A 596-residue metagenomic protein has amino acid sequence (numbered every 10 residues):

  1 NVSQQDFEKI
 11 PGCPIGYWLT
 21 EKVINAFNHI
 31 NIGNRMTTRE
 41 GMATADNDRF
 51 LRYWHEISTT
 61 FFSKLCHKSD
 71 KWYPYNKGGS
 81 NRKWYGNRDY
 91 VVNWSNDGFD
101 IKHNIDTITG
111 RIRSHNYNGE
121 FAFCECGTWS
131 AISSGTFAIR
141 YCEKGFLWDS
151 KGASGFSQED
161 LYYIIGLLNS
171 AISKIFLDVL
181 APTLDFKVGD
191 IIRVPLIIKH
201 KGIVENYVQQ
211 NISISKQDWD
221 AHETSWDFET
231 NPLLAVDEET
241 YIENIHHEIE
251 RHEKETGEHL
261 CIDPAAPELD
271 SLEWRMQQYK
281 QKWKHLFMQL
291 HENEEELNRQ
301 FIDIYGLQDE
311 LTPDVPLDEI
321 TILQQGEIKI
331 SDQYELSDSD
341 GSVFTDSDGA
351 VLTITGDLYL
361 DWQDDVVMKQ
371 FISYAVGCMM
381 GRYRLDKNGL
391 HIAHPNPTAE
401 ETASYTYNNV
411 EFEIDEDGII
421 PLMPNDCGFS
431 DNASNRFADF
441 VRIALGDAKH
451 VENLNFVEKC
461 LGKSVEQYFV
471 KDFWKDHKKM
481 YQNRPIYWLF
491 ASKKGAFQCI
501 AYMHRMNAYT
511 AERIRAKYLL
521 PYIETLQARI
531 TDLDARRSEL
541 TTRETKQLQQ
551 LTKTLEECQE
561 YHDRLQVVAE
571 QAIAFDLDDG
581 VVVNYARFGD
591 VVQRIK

Functional and structural regions predicted by a protein language model:
N1-S157, N206, T224, H259-C261 (+8 more regions): Polyanion-binding catalytic cores of nucleic-acid enzymes and NTP/SAM-utilizing transferases
N47-D48, S69, G78, N87-V91 (+11 more regions): Alpha-helix initiation and N-capping motif
E56, S170-K174, Q210-Q217, L307-E310 (+1 more regions): Short, well-ordered loop/turn and helix-capping segments at boundaries between secondary-structure elements and domains
V92-K102, F146-L147, T183, N211 (+4 more regions): Active/binding-pocket-proximal capping segment
C124, S130-R193, H200-I214: Basic, amphipathic alpha-helical recognition segments used for DNA target recognition
S170, G202-S213, Q217-T240: Amphipathic alpha-helical coiled-coil/heptad-repeat segments
I191-D218, L290-E296, I302-L307: Conserved catalytic-core segments centered on acid/base and nucleophilic motifs
T224-S225, P232, D237-W274, Q278-K284 (+3 more regions): Terminal accessory regions of large proteins
